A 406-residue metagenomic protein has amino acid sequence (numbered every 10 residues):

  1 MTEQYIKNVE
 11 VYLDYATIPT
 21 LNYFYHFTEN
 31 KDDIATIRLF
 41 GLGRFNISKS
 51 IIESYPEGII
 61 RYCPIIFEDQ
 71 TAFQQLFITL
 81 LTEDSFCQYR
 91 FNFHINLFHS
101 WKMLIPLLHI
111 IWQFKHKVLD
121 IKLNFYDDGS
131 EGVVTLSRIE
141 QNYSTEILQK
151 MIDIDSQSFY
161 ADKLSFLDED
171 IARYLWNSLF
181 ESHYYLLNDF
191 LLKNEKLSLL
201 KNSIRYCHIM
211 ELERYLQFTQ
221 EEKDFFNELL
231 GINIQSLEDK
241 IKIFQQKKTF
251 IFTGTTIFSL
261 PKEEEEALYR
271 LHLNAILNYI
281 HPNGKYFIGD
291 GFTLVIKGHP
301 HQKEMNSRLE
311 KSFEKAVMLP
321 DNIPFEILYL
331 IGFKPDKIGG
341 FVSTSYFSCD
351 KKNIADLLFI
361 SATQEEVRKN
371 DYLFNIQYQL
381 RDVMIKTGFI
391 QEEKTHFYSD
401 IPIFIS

Functional and structural regions predicted by a protein language model:
E3-Y15, I251-T255: Nucleotide-activated donor-dependent transferases that construct or modify glycoconjugates
N8-L186, S345-Y346: Active-site and donor-binding regions of nucleotide-sugar-utilizing enzymes
A35-R38, A316-P320, A355-T363: Short hydrophobic/aromatic-enriched beta-strand-loop microsegments
I47-I51, V133-R138, P320-I331, S348 (+2 more regions): Short, charged, surface-exposed secondary-structure boundary motifs
T71-F73, P300-F347, K352: Donor nucleotide-activated moiety binding/catalytic core segment of transferases that use nucleotide-activated donors
L148-G254: A nucleotide-sugar donor-handling region in carbohydrate enzymes
D224, T249-G298, Q302: Conserved catalytic-core segment of nucleotide-activated headgroup transferases in glycan assembly
S345-S406: Catalytic binding pocket for nucleotide-activated donors in carbohydrate/polymer assembly enzymes
